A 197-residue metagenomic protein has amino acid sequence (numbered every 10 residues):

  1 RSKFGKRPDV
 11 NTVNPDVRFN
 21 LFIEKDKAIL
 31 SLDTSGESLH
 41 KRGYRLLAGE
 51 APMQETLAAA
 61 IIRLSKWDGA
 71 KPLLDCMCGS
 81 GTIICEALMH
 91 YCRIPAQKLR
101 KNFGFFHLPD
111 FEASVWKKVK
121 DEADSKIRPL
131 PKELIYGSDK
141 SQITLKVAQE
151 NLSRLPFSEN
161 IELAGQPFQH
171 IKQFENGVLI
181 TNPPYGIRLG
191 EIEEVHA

Functional and structural regions predicted by a protein language model:
R1-Y44: Non-catalytic substrate-recognition/targeting regions of SAM-dependent transferases
V10-N14, L46, E50-Q54, C76-S80: Short capping loops/turns at secondary-structure boundaries
R18, K27-I29, A70-L73, L134 (+1 more regions): Beta-sheet entry/capping signal
L21, A148, N182: Residue-level signal for inorganic ion chemistry
L30-K66: SAM-dependent Rossmann-like transferase core, predominantly class I methyltransferases with a strong bias toward
S35, Q142, G186: Short, glycine-/Ser/Thr-/acidic-enriched flexible segments
M53-K172: Conserved S-adenosyl-L-methionine
P167-A197: C-terminal catalytic and target-recognition region of SAM-dependent MTase-like enzymes, primarily methyltransferases
